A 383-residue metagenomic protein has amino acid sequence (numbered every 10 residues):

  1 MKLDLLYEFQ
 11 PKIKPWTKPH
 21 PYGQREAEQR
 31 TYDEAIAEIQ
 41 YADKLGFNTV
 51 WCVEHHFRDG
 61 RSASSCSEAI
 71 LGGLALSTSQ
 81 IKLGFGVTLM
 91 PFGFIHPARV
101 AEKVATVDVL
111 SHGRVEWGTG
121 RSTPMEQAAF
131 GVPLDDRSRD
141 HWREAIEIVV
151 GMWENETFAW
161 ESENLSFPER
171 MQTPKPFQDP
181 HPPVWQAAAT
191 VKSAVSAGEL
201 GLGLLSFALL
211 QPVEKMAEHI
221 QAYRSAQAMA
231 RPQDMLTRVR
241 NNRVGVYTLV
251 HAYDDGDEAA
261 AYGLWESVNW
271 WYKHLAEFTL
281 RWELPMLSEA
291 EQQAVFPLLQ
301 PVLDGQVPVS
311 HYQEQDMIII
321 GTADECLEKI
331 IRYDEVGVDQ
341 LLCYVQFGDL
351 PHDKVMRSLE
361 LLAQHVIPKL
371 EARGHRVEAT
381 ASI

Functional and structural regions predicted by a protein language model:
M1-L3, F47-T49, T78-L83, L110-E116 (+6 more regions): Short, well-ordered coil/turn segments that N-cap beta-strands
M1-S77, I81-L83, H181-P182, T380-I383: N-terminal beta1-alpha1-beta2 module of alpha/beta enzyme domains
K2-R30, M90-W160, G203-A217, L264 (+1 more regions): Flexible, glycine-rich active-site loops centered on histidine and acidic residues that chelate a metal or position
L5-F9, D136-Q172, E214-E335, R373-I383: An alpha-helical appendage that flanks or caps ligand/catalytic pockets
T17-Y32, T88-A98, Q178-A188, V250-Y253 (+1 more regions): Active-site mouth loops of central-metabolism enzymes
D43-K44, G72-Q80, V104, D108-R114 (+3 more regions): Acidic (Asp/Glu)-rich catalytic clusters
G46, E54, L74, V107 (+7 more regions): Conserved, mostly hydrophobic/aromatic
T49-I70, L89-P91, T123, L209-Q211 (+1 more regions): Glycine-rich, proline-tolerant flexible connector loops at the mouths of alpha/beta enzymes
